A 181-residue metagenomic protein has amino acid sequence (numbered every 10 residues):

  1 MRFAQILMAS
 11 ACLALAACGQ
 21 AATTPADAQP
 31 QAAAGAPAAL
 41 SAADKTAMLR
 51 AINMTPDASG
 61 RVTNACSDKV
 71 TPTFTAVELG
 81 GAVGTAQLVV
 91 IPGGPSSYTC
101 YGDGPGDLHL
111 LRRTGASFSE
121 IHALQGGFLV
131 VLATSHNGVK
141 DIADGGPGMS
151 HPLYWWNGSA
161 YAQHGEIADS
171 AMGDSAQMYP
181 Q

Functional and structural regions predicted by a protein language model:
M1-M8: Bacterial N-terminal signal peptides that target proteins for export
L15-A17: C-terminal motif of bacterial Sec signal peptides marking the signal peptidase cleavage site
G19-A51, P56-G60, A65, V131-Q181: Acidic, small-residue rich beta-repeat scaffolds with periodic aromatic anchors
N64, S117-H122: A short beta-strand motif characteristic of beta-propeller blades
C66-A76: Signature of short aromatic-glycine-proline-rich micro-motifs recurring in repeat-based ectodomains
G81-P95, S135-G145: Acidic/hydrophobic-patterned starts of short beta strands in beta-sheet-rich repeat architectures
S96-D103: Short consensus segments that form the blades of beta-propeller domains, in both extracellular/periplasmic
G106-R113: Beta-propeller blade signature
